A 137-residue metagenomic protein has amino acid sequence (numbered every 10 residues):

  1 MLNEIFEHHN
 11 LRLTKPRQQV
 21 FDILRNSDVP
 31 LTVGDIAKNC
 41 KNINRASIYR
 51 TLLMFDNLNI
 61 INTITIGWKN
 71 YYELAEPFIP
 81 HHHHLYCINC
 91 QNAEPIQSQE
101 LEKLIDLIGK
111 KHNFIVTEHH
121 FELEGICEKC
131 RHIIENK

Functional and structural regions predicted by a protein language model:
M1-N10: Short, Lys/Arg-enriched N-terminal segment that forms or immediately precedes the first helix of a structured domain
L2, V33, I105: Generic structural marker for isolated residues within well-ordered, non-membrane alpha-helices of soluble domains
L13-K15, S27-T32: Short capping segments at the starts of secondary-structure elements
Q18-I23: Pre-recognition alpha-helix immediately N-terminal to the DNA-recognition helix within helix-turn-helix or winged-helix
D35-N39: A short acidic, leucine-rich amphipathic alpha-helix
N44-R45: The DNA-contacting recognition helix of HTH DNA-binding domains and analogous helical DNA-recognition elements
I48, L52-L58: Basic amphipathic alpha-helical segments that dock to polyanions
L58-K137: Non-DNA-binding regulatory cores of transcription-related proteins, predominantly C-terminal effector-binding
